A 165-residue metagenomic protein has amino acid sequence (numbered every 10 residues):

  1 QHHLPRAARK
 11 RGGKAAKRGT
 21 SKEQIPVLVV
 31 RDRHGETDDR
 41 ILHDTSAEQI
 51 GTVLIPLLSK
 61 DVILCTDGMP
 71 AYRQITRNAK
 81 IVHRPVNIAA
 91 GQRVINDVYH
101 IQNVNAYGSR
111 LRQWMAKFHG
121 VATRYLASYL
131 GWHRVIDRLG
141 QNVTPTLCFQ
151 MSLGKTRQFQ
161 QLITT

Functional and structural regions predicted by a protein language model:
Q1-T165: Residue-level recognition of single "structural anchor" positions that define or cap local secondary structure
